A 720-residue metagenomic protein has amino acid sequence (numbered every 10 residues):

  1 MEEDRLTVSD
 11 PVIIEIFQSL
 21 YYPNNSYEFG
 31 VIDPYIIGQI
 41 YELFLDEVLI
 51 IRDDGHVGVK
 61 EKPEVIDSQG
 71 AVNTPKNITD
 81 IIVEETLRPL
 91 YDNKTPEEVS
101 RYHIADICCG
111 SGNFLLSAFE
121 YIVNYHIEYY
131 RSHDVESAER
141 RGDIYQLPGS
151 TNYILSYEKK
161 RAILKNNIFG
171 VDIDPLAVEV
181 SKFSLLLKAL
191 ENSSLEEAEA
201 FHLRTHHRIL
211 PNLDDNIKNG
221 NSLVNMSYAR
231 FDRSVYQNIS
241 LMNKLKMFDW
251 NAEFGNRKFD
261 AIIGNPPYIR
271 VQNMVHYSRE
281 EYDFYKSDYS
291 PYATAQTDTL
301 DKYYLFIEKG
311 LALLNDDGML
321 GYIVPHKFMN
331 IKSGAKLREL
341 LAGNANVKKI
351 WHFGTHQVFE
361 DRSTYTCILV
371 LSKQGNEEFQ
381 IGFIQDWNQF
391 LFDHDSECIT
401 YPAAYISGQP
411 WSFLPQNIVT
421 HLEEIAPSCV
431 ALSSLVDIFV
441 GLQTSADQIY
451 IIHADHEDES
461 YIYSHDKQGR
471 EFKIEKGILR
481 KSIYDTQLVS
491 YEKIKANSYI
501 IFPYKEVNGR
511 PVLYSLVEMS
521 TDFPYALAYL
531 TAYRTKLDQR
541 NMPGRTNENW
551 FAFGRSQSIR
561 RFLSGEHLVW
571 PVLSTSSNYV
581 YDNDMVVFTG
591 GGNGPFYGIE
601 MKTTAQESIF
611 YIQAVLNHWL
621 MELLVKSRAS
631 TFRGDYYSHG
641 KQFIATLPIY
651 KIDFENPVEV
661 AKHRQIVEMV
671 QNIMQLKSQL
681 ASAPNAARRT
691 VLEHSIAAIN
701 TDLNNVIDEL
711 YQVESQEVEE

Functional and structural regions predicted by a protein language model:
M1, N167, S184, D214-K218 (+6 more regions): Polynucleotide-recognition surfaces of large bacterial nucleic-acid defense/processing enzymes
M1-I36, P410: Non-catalytic nucleic-acid substrate-recognition regions in nucleic-acid-modifying enzymes
I16-S19, Y35, Q39, L43 (+28 more regions): Generic, well-ordered alpha-helical scaffold segments in large soluble proteins
Y27, H56-I350, T355, V370 (+3 more regions): SAM-dependent methyltransferase catalytic region
V31-K60, D80, L116, D260 (+2 more regions): Active-site-adjacent "gating/activation" loops or surface patches in catalytic cores
C109, I263, L422-D437, Y525 (+1 more regions): Non-catalytic DNA-recognition/assembly elements of restriction-modification systems
I163-L164, N212, R362-T366, A496 (+2 more regions): Short, solvent-exposed loop/turn segments at the edges of secondary structure
Y304, L311-A312, W411-E659: Polybasic, glycine- and aromatic-enriched phosphate-binding surface used to engage nucleic acids
